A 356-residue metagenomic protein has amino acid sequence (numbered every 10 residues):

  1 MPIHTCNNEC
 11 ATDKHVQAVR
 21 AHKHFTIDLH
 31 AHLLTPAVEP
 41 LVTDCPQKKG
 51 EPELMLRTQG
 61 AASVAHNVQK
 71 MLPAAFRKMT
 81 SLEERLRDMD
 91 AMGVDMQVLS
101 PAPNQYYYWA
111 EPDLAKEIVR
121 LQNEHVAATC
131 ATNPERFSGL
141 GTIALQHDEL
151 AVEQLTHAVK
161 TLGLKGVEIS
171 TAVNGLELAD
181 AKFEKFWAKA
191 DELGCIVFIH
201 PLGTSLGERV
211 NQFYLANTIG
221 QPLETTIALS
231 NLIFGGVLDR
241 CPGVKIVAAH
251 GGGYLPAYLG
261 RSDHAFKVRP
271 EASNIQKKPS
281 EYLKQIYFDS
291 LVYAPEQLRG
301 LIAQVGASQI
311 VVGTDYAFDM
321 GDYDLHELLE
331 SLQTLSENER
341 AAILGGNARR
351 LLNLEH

Functional and structural regions predicted by a protein language model:
P2-F25, L29, P36-M96, E124-T132 (+6 more regions): Mid-to-C-terminal alpha-helical segments outside catalytic/metal-binding sites
I3-N7, V16, C130, P134 (+1 more regions): Catalytic pocket-lining loop regions of alpha/beta-barrel enzymes, especially the amidohydrolase/enolase/GH5 lineages
V38-E51, D113-E117, L155, F183 (+1 more regions): Aromatic- and acidic-residue-enriched segments that line the glycan-binding/catalytic groove of carbohydrate-active
H66-R77, E84-A110, R136-A144, K165-I169: Divalent metal-dependent hydrolysis catalytic cores, especially in the metallo-beta-lactamase
A74, A110-I118, C130-N133, A144 (+2 more regions): Active-site-proximal, glycine-rich beta->alpha crossover segments in alpha/beta enzymes that shape flexible
Y106-Y108, A151, S205-Q212, M320-D322: Short acidic/His/Gly/Ser-rich catalytic and metal-binding motifs that mark active-site loops of diverse hydrolases
A115-N123, A179-F186: Charged helix-capping and loop-helix junction motifs
L145, P201-S205, Y316-F318: Short glycine-enriched loops at secondary-structure junctions
